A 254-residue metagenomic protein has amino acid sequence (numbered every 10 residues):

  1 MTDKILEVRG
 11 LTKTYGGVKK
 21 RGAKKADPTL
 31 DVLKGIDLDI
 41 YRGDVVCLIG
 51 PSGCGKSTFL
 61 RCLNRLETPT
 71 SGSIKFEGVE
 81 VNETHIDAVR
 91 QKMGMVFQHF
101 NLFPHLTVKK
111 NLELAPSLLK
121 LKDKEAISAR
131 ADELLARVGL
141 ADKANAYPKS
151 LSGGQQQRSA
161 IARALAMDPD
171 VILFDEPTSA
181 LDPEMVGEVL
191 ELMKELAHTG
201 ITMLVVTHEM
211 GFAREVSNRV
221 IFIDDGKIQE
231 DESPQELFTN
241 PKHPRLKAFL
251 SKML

Functional and structural regions predicted by a protein language model:
D3-P234: ABC family nucleotide-binding domain
D224, D231, Q235-L254: C-terminal boundary and immediately downstream tail of ABC-type ATPase nucleotide-binding domains
